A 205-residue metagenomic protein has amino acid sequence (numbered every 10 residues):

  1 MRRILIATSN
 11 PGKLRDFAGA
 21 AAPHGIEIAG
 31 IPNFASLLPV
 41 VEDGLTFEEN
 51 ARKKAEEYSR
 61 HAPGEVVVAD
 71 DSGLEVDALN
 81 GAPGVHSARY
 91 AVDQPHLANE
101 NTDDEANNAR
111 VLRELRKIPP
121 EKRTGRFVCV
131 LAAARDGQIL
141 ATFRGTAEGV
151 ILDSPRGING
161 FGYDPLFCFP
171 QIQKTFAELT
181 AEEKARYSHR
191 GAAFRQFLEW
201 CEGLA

Functional and structural regions predicted by a protein language model:
R2-L5, P11-A205: Anionic-ligand binding patches
